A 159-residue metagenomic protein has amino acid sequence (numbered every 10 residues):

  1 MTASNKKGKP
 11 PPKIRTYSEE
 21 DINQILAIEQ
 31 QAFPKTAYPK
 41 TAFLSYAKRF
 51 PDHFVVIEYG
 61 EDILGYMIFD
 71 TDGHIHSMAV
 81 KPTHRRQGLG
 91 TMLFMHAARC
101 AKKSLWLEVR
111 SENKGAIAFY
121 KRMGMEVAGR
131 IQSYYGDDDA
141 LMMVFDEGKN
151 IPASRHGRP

Functional and structural regions predicted by a protein language model:
M1-K7, F145-G148: Acyl-donor-binding surface of acyltransferase catalytic domains
P12, T16-R85, T91-H96, C100 (+2 more regions): Acetyl-CoA-dependent GNAT
L93, N113-A116: Conserved short alpha-helix immediately C-terminal to the canonical SAM/SAH-binding motif I of Rossmann-like
H96, A118-F119: Structural preference for long, well-ordered alpha-helical segments within the folded cores of structured domains
C100-E112: Conserved GNAT acetyl-CoA-binding A-motif
R110-K114, M123, S133-P159: C-terminal "cap" of GNAT-fold acetyltransferases
A128-R130: Beta-hairpin "wing" of winged helix-turn-helix
